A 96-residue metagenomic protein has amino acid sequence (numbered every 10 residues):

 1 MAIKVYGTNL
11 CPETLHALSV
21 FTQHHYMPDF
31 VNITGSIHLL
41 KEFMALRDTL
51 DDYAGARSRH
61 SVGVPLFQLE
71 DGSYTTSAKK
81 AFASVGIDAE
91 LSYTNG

Functional and structural regions predicted by a protein language model:
M1-I33: Local sequence-structure signature of Cys/Sec-based thiol-disulfide redox active-site neighborhoods
I3, Y93-G96: N-terminal leader/targeting and pre-domain segments
A17, L39-E42, S77-A78: Amphipathic alpha-helical interface surfaces
M27-L50: Thiol-based oxidoreductase modules, predominantly thioredoxin-like and allied folds used for disulfide exchange
I33, L69, K79: Active-site donor-binding loop signature of nucleotide-sugar glycosyltransferases
A56-G63: Thiol/disulfide oxidoreductase modules built on the thioredoxin-like
G63-Y74: A short, hydrophobic beta-strand/beta-hairpin element that forms part of a small beta-sheet core
G72-Y93: C-terminal cap of thioredoxin/glutaredoxin-like
